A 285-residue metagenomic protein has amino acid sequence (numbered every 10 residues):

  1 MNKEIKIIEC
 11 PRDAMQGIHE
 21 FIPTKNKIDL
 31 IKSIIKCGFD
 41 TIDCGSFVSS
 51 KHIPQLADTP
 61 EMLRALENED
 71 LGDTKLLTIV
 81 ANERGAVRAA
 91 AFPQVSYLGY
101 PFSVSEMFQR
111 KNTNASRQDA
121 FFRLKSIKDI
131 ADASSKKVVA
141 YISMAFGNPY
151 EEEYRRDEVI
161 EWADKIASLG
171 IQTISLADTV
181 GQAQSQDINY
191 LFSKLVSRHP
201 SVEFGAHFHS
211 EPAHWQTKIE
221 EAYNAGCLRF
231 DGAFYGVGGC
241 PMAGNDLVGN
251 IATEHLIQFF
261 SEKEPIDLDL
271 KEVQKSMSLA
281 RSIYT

Functional and structural regions predicted by a protein language model:
M1-T285: Catalytic cores and adjacent flexible loops of soluble metabolic enzymes that perform enolate/carbanion chemistry on
